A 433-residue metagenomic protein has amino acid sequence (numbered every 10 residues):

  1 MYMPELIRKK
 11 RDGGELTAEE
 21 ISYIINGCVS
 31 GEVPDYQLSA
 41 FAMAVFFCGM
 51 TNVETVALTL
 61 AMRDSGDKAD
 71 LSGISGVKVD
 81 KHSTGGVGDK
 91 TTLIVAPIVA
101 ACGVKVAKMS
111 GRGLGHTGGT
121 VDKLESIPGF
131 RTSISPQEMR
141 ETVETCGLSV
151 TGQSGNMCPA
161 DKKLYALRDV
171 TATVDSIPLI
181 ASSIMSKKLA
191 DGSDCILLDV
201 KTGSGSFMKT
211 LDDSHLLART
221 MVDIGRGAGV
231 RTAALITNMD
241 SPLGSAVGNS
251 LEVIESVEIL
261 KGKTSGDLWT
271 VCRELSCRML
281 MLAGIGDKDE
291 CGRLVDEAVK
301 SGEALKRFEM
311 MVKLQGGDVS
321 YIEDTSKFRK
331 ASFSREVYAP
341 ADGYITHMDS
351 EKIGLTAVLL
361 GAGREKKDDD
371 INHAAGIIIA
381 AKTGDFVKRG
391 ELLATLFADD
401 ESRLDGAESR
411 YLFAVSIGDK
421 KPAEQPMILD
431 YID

Functional and structural regions predicted by a protein language model:
M1-G88, R307-D318, I428, I432-D433: Acidic, glycine/proline-rich low-complexity segments that act as flexible tails and inter-domain linkers
E5, K10, E15-T17, C28 (+5 more regions): Well-ordered secondary-structure scaffolds
F47-C48, L93-A107, K187-G192, G227-A228 (+1 more regions): Alpha-helix C-terminal capping segments
V77-A100, V104-H116: Glycine/serine-rich anion-binding loops at beta->alpha junctions that coordinate negatively charged ligand groups
T92, S110, T117-D122, Q153-S154 (+4 more regions): Short acidic, glycine/serine/threonine-rich loops at helix termini
M109, V143, T151-Q153, I184 (+2 more regions): Short beta-strand segments
K123-S149, R219-G225, G229: A glycine-rich helix N-cap at a beta->alpha junction
E144-C195: Phosphate/diphosphate-binding glycine-rich loops and adjacent basic-rich segments that engage nucleotide
